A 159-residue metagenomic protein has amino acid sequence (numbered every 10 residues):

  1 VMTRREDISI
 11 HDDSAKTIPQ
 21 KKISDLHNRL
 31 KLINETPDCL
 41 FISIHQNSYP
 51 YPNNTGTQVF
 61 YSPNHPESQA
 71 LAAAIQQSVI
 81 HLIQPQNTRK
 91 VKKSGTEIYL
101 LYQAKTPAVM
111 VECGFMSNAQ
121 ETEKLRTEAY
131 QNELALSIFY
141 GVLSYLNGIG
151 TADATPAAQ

Functional and structural regions predicted by a protein language model:
V1-A70: Catalytic-core regions of hydrolytic enzymes
I8-S9, H81, M116-S117: Active-site/binding-pocket entry motifs
Q20-K21, F60-N64, Q77-H81, E128-N132: Short, low-complexity, polar/charged sequence segments that are solvent-exposed and flexible
K22-R29, E67-L71, I75, Y130 (+2 more regions): Stable alpha-helical elements in mature extracytoplasmic
N28, Q77, H81, E123: Charged/polar, solvent-exposed surface patches and flexible loops
K31, T36, S43, N47-P50 (+1 more regions): Active-site-adjacent mobile loop/cap segments within catalytic or ligand-binding domains
E67-K93: Active-site-adjacent substrate-binding region of metalloamidase/peptidase-like peptide-processing proteins
